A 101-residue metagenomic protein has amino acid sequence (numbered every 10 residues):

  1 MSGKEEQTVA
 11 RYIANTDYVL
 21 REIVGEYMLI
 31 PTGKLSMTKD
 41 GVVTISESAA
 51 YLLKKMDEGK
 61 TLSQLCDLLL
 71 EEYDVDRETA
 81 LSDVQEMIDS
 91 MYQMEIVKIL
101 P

Functional and structural regions predicted by a protein language model:
M1-M37: Long, low-complexity, charged/polar intrinsically disordered regions in eukaryotic proteins
S2-K4, V9, T38-P101: Long, charge-rich, low-complexity alpha-helical segments
